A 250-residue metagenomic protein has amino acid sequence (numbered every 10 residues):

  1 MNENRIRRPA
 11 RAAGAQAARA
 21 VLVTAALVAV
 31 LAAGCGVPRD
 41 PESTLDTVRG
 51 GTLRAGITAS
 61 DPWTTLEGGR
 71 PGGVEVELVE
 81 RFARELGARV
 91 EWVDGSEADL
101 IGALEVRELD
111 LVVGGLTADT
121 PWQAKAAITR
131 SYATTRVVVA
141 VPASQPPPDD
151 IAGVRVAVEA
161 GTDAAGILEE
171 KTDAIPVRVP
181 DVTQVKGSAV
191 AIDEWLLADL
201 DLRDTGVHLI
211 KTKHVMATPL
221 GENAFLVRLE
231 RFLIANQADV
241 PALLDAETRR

Functional and structural regions predicted by a protein language model:
N2-V23: Bacterial N-terminal signal peptides that target proteins for export
L31-G34: C-terminal motif of bacterial Sec signal peptides marking the signal peptidase cleavage site
G36-P38, G73-E85, S144-P146, D150-A165 (+1 more regions): Extended ligand-binding regions for polar small-molecule ligands
P41-G115, A164, R178-V179: Extracytoplasmic small-molecule ligand-binding "clamshell" domains of the periplasmic binding protein/Venus flytrap
L53-T58, R155-V158, V190-A191: Short, well-ordered beta-strand segments
E80, W92-I151, E194-K211: Acidic, polar ligand-binding/catalytic clefts
R81, E85-R89, A103, R107-L111 (+7 more regions): Structured segments of extracytoplasmic/periplasmic soluble domains in secreted or envelope-associated proteins
A88, R130-V179: A conserved helix-loop-strand patch within extracytoplasmic ligand-binding domains of the periplasmic binding
